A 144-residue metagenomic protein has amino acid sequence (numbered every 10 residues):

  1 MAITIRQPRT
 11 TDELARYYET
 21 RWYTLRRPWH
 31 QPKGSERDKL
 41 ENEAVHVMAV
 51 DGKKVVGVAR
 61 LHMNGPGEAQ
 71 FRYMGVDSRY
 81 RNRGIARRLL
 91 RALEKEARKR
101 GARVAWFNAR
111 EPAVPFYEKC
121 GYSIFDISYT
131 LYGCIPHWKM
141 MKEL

Functional and structural regions predicted by a protein language model:
M1-E36, L40-H46, V50-V56: Short amphipathic alpha-helix that is part of the acyltransferase structural core
R21, Y117, Y122: Conserved active-site tyrosine of GNAT-family acetyltransferases
E41-E43, G67, L131-P136: Short acidic/glycine-enriched loop/turn segments that link adjacent beta-strands
M48, K54-M63, E68-G75: Conserved beta-strand in the GNAT
V76, N82-K95: Conserved acetyl-CoA-binding loop-helix of GNAT-fold acetyltransferases
L90, A97-R110: Conserved GNAT acetyl-CoA-binding A-motif
N108, S123-K139: Conserved catalytic-core motifs of GNAT/GCN5-like acyltransferases
